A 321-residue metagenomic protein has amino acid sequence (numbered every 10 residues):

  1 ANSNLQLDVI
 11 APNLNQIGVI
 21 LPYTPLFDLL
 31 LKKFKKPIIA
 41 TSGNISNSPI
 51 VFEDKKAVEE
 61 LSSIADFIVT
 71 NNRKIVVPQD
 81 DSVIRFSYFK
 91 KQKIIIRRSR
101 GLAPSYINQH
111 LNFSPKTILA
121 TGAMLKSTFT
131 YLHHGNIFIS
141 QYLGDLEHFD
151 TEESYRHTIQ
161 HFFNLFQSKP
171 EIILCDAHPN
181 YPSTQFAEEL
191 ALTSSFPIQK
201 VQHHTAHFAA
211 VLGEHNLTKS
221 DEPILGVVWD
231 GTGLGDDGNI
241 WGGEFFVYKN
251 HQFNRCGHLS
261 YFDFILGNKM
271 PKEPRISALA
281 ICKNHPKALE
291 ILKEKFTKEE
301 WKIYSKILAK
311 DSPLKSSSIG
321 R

Functional and structural regions predicted by a protein language model:
A1-R321: Short acidic/glycine-rich loops and adjacent helix/strand connectors that line catalytic pockets where negatively
